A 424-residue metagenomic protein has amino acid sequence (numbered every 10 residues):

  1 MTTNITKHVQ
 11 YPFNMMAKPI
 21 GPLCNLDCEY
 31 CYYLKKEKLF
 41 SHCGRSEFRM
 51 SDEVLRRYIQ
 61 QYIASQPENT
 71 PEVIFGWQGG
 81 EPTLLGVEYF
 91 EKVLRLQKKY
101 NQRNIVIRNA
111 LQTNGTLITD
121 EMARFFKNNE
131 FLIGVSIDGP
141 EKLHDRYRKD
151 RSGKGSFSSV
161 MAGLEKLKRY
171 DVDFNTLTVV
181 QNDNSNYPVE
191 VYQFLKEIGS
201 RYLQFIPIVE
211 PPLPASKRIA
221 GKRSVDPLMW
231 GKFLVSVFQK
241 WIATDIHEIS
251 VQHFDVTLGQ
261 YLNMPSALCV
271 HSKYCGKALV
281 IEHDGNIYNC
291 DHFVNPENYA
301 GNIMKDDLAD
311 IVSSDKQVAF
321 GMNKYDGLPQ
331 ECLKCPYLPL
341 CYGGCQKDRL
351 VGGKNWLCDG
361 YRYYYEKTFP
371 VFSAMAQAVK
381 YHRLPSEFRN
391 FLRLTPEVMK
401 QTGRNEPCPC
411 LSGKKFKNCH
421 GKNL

Functional and structural regions predicted by a protein language model:
M1-K18, E68-N69, F391-M399: N-terminal [4Fe-4S]-dependent radical SAM core
Q10-E53, H420-N423: Canonical Radical SAM [4Fe-4S] cluster-binding loop centered on the CxxxCxxC motif and its immediate flanking residues
G21, V398-K414: Short Cys/His-rich zinc-binding micro-motifs
C24, C28-C31, C269, C275 (+7 more regions): Short cysteine clusters
L55, I59-G76, L85-P211, C419: Radical SAM/AdoMet-radical enzyme domain recognition
R146-S158, E165, R169-V270, Y274 (+2 more regions): Radical SAM enzyme [4Fe-4S]-AdoMet core and its adjacent flexible, acidic and glycine-rich loops/tails across
V294-R404, N418-L424: Flexible mid-to-C-terminal extensions adjoining Fe-S/redox cofactors in radical SAM and related proteins
